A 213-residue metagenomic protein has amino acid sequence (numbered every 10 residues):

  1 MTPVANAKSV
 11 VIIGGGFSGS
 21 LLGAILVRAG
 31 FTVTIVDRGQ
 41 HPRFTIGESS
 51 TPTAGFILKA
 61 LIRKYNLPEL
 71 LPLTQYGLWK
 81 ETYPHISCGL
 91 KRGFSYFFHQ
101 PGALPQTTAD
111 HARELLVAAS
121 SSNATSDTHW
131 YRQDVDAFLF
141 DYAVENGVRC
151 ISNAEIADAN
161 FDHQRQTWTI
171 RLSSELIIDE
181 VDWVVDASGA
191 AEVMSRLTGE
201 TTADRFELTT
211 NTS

Functional and structural regions predicted by a protein language model:
T2-S18, T34: Beta1/beta-strand and adjacent pyrophosphate-binding region of the FAD-binding site in flavoprotein oxidoreductases
S18, H41, A191: Conserved Rossmann-like nucleotide-cofactor binding loop
L22-F31, I57: A short, Lys/Arg-enriched amphipathic alpha-helix followed by its capping loop at the start of a domain
V27-E48: Glycine-rich FAD pyrophosphate-binding loop
R43-P105: N-terminal FAD cofactor-binding segment of flavoenzymes
E81-D134, D141, E145: Flavin (FAD/FMN) cofactor-binding and adjacent substrate-gating region of FAD-dependent oxidoreductase domains
Y131-Q133, A137-S213: Predominantly flavin-linked oxidoreductase catalytic cores and closely associated redox partners
